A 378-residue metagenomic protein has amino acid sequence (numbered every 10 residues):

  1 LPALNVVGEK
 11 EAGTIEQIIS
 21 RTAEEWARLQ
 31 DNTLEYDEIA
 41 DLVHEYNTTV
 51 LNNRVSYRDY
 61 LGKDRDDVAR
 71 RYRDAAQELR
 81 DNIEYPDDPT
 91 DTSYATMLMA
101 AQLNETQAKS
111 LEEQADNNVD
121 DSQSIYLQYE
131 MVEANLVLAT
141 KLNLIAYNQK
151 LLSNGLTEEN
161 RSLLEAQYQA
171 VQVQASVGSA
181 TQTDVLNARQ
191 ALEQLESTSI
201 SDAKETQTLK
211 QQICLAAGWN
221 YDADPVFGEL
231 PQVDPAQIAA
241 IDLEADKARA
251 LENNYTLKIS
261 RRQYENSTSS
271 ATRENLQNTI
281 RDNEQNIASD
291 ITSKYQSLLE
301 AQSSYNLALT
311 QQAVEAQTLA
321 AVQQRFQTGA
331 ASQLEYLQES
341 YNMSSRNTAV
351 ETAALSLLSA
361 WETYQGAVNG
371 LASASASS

Functional and structural regions predicted by a protein language model:
A3-L142: Short flexible linkers and secondary-structure junctions
N53, Q114, E130, A146 (+4 more regions): Charged, solvent-exposed structural "stalk/scaffold" segments of large extracytoplasmic/peripheral assemblies
N117-S124, E158-E165, A223, T272-N275 (+1 more regions): Helix-turn-helix repeat elements of alpha-solenoid scaffolds
L195-K210, R346-A360: Amphipathic alpha-helical coiled-coil segments
A203-A245, W361-S378: Short, solvent-exposed, mixed-charge loop/turn linkers that connect secondary-structure elements
S269-N286: Non-transmembrane, heptad-repeat alpha-helical coiled-coil rod segments that act as dimerization/spacing scaffolds
